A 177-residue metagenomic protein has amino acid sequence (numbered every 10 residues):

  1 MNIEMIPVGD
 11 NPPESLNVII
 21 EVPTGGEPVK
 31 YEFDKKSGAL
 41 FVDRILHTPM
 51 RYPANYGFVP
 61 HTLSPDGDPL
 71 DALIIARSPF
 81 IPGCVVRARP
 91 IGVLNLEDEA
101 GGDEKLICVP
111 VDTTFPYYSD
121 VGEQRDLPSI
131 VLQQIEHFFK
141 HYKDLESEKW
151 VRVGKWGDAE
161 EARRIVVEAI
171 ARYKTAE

Functional and structural regions predicted by a protein language model:
M1-E177: Hydrophobic N-terminal alpha-helices or hydrophobic patches in metabolic proteins across all domains of life
